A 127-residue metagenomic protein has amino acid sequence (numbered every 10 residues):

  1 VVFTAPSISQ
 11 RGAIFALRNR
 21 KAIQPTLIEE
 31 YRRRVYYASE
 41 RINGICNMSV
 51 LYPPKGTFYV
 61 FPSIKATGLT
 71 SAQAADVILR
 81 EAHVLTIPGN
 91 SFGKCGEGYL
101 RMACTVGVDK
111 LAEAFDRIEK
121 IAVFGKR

Functional and structural regions predicted by a protein language model:
V1-R127: PLP-dependent class I/II
